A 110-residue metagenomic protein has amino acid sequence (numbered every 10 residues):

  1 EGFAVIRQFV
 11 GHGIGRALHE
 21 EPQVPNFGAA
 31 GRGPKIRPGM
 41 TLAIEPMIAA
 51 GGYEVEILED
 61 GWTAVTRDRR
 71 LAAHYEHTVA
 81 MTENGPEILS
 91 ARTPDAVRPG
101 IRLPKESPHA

Functional and structural regions predicted by a protein language model:
E1-M47: A contiguous pocket-lining binding segment that forms or flanks enzyme active sites
G28-A110: Charged, cofactor-coupling segments
